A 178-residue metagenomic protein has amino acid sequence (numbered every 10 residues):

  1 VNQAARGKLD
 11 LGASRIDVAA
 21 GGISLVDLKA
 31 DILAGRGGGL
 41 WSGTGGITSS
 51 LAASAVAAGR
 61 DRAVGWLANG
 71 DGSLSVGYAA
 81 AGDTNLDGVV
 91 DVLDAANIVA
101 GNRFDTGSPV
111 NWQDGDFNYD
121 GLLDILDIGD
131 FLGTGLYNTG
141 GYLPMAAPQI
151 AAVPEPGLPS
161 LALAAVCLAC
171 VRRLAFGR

Functional and structural regions predicted by a protein language model:
V1-F176: Cellulosome-associated attachment modules in secreted, modular CAZymes
